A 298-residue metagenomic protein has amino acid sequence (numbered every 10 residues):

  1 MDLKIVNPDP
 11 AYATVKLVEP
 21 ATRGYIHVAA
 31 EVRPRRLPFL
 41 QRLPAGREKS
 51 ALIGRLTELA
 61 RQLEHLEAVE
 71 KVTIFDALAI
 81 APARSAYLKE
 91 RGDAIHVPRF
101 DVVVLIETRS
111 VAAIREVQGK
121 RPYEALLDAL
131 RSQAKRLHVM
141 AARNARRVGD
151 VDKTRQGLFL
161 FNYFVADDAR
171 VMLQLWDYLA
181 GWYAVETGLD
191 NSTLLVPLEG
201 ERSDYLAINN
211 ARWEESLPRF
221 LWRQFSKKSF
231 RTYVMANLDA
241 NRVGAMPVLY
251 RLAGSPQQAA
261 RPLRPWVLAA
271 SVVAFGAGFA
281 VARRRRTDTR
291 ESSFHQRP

Functional and structural regions predicted by a protein language model:
M1-D101, R109-E116, Q133-R297: Short S/T/G/P-rich N-terminal loop/turn motif that feeds into the first structured element of a domain
V103, I114-L126: Glycine- and small hydrophobic-enriched segments that form the cores of compact globular domains
